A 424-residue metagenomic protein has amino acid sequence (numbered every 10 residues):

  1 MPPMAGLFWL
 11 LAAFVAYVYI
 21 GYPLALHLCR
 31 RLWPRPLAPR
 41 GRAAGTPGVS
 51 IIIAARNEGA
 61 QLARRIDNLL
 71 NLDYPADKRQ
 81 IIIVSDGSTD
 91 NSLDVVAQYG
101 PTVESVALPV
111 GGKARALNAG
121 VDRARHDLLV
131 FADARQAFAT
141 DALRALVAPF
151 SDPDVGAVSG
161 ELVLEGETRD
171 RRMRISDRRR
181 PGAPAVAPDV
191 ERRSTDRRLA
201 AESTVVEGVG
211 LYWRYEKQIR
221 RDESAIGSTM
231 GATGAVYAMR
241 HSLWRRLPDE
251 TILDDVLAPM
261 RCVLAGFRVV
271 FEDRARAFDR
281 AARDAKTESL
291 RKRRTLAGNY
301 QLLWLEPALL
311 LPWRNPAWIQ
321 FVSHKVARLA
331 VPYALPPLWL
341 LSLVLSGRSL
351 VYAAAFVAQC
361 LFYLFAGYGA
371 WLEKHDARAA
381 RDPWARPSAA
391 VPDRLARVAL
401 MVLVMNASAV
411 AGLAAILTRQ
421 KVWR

Functional and structural regions predicted by a protein language model:
M1-R42, Y363-A366: N-terminal membrane-anchoring/stem segments of glycan-assembly enzymes
V18, P109, R115-A116, T140-R171 (+2 more regions): Long helical/loop segments within the catalytic core of UDP-sugar-dependent glycosyltransferases, especially the large
A43, D279, R328-Q420: Membrane-embedded multi-pass helical conduit in multi-pass membrane proteins, especially envelope-biosynthetic
S50, N68, P75, S85-L93 (+2 more regions): A conserved acidic beta->alpha catalytic loop
A60-R64, K78, T89-Q98, D141: Acidic helix N-cap motif at the loop->helix transition within catalytic regions of sugar-transfer enzymes
A76-I82, L93-R123, E161, E207-R214 (+1 more regions): Conserved donor nucleotide-binding strand/loop of the catalytic core
L129: Short aromatic/hydrophobic "clamp" motif used to bind/position activated sugar donors
F150, D154-E167, E202-E216, D249-D254 (+3 more regions): Catalytic donor/gating beta->alpha subdomain of glycosyltransferases that bind UDP-sugars
